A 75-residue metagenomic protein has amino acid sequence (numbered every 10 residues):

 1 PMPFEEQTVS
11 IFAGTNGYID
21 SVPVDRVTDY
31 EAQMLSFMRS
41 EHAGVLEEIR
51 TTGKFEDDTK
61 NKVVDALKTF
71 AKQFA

Functional and structural regions predicted by a protein language model:
P1-A75: Conserved catalytic/coupling modules of large nucleotide/cofactor-utilizing molecular machines
